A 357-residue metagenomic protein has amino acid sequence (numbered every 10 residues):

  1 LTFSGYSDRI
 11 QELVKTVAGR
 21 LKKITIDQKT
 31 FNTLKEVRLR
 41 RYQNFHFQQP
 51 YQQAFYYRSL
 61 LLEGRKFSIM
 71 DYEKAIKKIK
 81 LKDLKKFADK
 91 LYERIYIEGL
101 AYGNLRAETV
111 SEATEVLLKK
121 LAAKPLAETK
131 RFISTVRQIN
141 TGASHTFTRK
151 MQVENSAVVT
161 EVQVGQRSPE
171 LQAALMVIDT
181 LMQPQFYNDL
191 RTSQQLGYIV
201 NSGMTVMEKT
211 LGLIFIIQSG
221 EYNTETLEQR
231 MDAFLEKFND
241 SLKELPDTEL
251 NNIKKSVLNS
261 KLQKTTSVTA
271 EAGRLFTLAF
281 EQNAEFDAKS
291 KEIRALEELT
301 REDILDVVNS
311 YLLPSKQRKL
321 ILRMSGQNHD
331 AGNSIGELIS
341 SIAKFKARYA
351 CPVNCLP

Functional and structural regions predicted by a protein language model:
L1-F45, A122-P125, L181, Q185 (+4 more regions): M16/insulysin-pitrilysin zinc metalloprotease superfamily fold
S4, L100-Y102, E161-Q163, S193 (+3 more regions): Generic beta-strand/beta-sheet core signal
I10-E12, A107-E112, S168-Q172, Y222-Q229 (+1 more regions): Short, conserved charged micro-motifs
Y42-F47, Y51-N140, T146-Q152, V158-G165 (+1 more regions): C-terminal regions of mature proteins
E115-K120, V177, D232-A233: Short, solvent-exposed amphipathic alpha-helical segments in soluble enzyme and RNA/protein-processing domains
H145-T160, R191-L213, Y222-M231: A glycine-rich, aromatic-flanked flexible loop/lid motif
E170-M182: Active/ligand-binding-proximal structured segments within catalytic/core domains that scaffold catalytic residues
A173, F215, S219, A288-E292: Short beta-alpha connecting loops at secondary-structure transitions that line or flank enzyme active sites
